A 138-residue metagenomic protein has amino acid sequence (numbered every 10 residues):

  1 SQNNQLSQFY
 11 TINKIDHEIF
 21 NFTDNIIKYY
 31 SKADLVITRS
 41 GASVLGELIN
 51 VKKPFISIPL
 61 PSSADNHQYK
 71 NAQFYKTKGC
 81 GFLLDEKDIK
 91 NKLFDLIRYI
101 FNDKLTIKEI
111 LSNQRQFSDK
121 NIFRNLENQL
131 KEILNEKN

Functional and structural regions predicted by a protein language model:
S1-L35, Q68-A72, L84-F94: Donor-nucleotide binding loops and adjacent catalytic segments primarily of GT-B fold Leloir glycosyltransferases
I27, L45-K53, Q73: Short alpha-helical segment that forms part of, or immediately flanks, the ligand-binding pocket in carbohydrate-active
S31-G46: Acidic donor-binding loop of glycosyltransferase active sites
T38, P54-D65: Short hydrophobic beta-strand element within catalytic cores of glycosyltransferases and related nucleotide-activated
K52, Y69-G81: Acidic, glycine-centered active-site loop in nucleotide-sugar glycosyltransferases
K78, F82-L105: C-terminal "capping" alpha-helix adjacent to the active site of nucleotide-linked donor transferases in cell-envelope
T106-K120: A short, well-ordered alpha-helix in the C-terminal region of glycosyltransferases
D119-N138: C-terminal alpha-helical cap of glycosyltransferases
